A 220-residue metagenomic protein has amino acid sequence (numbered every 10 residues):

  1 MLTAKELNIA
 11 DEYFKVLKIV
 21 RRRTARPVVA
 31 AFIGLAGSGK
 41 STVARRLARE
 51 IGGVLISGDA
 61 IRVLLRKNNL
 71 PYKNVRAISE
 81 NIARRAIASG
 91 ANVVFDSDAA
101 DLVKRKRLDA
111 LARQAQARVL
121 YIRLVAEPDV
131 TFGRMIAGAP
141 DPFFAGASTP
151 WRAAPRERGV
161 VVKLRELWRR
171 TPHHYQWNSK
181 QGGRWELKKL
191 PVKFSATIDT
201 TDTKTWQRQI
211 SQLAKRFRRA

Functional and structural regions predicted by a protein language model:
M1-R21: N-terminal pre-Walker A segment at the start of P-loop NTPase domains
F32: Hydrophobic anchor at the beta1->P-loop junction of P-loop NTPases
A36: The conserved Walker
G39: Conserved glycine(s) of the Walker
T42-A91: Conserved substrate/cofactor phosphate-moiety recognition/catalytic segment in nucleotide-dependent phosphotransferases
D96-L108: Acidic, metal-coordinating catalytic cores used for nucleic-acid/nucleotide bond scission and strand-transfer chemistry
A115-M135: Conserved phosphate-donor/acceptor-positioning beta-strand/loop module used by diverse small-molecule
D141-A220: Small-molecule kinase domains that catalyze NTP-dependent phosphoryl transfer to phosphate-bearing small molecules
